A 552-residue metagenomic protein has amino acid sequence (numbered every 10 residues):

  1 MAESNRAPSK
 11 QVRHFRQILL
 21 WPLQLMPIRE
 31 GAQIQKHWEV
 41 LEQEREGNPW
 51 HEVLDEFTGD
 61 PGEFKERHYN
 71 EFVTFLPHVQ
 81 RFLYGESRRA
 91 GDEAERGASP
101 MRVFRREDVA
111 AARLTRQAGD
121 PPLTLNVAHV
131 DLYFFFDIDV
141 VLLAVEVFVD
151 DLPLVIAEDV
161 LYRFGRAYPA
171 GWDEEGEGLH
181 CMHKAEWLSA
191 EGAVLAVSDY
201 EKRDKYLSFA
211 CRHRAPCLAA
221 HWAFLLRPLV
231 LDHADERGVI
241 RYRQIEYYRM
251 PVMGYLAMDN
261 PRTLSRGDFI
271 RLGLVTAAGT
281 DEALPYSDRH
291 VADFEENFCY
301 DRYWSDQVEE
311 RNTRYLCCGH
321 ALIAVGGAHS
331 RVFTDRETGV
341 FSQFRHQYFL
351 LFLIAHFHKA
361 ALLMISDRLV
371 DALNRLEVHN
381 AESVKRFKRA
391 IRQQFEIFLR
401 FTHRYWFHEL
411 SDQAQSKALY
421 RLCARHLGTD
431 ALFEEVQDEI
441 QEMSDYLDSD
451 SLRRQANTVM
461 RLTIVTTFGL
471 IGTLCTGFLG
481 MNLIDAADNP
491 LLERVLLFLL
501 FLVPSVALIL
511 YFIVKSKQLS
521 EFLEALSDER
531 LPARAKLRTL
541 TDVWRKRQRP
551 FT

Functional and structural regions predicted by a protein language model:
M1, V53, V79, V127 (+11 more regions): Generic hydrophobic, helix-prone segments enriched in Leu/Val/Ile
M1-V275, E529-T552: N-terminal pre-transmembrane cytosolic regions of membrane proteins
A2-A7, D430-T552: Hydrophobic alpha-helical transmembrane segments and their immediately adjacent juxtamembrane loops
G97-D108, G279-A292, L399-T402, Q441-S444: Generic detector of short, locally flexible boundary/turn motifs and exposed helical patches
G119-T124, F294-E295, D301-W304, K385: A short linear-motif detector with a strong N-terminal bias
C181, C211, C217, C299 (+3 more regions): Generic recognition of cysteine residues
L256-E377: N-terminal extramembrane/targeting module of integral membrane proteins
F344-D485: Membrane-associated alpha-helical segments
